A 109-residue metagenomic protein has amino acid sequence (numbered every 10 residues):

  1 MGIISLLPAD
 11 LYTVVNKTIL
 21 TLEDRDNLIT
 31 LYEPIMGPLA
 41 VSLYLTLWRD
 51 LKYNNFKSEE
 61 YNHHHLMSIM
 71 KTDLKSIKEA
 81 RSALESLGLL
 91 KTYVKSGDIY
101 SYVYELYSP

Functional and structural regions predicted by a protein language model:
M1-Y61: Short recognition helix of helix-turn-helix/winged-helix DNA-binding domains
S42, V103-E105: Generic structural signal for residues positioned in beta-strands
D50-Y102: Winged helix-turn-helix DNA-binding recognition segment
Y107-P109: Short, amphipathic alpha-helical interaction segments positioned at domain boundaries
